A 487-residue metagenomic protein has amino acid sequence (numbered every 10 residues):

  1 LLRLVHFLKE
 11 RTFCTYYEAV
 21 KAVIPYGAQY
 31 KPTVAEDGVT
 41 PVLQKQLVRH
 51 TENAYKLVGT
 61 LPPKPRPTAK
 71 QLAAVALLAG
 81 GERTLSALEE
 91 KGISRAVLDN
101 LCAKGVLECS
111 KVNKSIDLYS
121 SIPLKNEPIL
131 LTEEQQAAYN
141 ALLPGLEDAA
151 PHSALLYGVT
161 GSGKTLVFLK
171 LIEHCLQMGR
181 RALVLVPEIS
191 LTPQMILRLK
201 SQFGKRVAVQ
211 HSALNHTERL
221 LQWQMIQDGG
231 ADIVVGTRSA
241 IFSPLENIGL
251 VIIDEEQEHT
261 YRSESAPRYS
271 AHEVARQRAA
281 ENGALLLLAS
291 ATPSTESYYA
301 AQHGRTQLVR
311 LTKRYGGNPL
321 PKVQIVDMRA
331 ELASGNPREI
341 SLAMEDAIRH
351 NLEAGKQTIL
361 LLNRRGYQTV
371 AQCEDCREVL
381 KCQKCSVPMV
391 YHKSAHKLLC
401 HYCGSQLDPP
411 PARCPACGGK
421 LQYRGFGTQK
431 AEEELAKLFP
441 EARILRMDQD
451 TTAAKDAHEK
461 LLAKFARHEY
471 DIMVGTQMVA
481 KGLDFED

Functional and structural regions predicted by a protein language model:
L1-S290, S297, Q302-N318: Accessory, non-ATPase domains that flank or precede helicase/AAA+ motor cores in DNA-metabolism machines
G27-P62, R329, E441-R443, A454-M473 (+1 more regions): Accessory helical-bundle/CTD segments and flexible terminal tails appended to RecA-like ATPase motors
Q136, Q277-L288, S294-E374: Conserved interdomain linker/interface between the two RecA-like ATPase lobes of SF2 helicase motors
R181-L183, F203-L214, K381-K384, V390 (+2 more regions): Conserved RecA-like helicase motor-core motifs
V186-P193, A208-L221, G236-S243, R364-G366 (+3 more regions): Conserved helicase motor
V207-H216, E258-Y269, A330-R338, K420-R424 (+1 more regions): Flexible beta-alpha connector loops of hexameric P-loop NTPases
E339, M344-L438: Cys/His-rich short segments
L399-E486: Long, charge-rich boundary regions
